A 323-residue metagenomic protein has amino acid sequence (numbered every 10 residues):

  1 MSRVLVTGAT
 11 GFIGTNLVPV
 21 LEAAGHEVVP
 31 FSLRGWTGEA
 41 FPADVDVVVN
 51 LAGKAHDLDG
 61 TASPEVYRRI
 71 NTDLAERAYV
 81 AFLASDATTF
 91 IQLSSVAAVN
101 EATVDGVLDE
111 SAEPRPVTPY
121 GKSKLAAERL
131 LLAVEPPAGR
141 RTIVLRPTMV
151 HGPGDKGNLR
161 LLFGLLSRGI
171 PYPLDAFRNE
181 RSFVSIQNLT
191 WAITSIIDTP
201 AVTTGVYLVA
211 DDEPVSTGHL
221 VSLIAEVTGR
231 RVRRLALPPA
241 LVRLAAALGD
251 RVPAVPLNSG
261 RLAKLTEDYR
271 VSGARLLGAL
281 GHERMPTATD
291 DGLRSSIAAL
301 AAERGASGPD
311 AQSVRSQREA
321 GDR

Functional and structural regions predicted by a protein language model:
V4-E22: N-terminal Rossmann NAD(P)H-binding glycine-rich loop of SDR-like oxidoreductase domains
W36-A81, V96-V99: NAD(P)H-binding glycine-rich loop region in Rossmannoid oxidoreductase-like domains and their noncatalytic homologs
R68-A75, F82, I91, S123-K124 (+1 more regions): Short alpha-helix in the Rossmann-fold core of NAD(P)-dependent oxidoreductases
R69, D73-L74, V104-H151, D155 (+2 more regions): Catalytic helix-loop patch of NAD(P)-dependent Rossmann-fold dehydrogenases
E76-P119: Conserved Rossmann-fold NAD(P)-dependent oxidoreductase catalytic core, especially the SDR/UDP-sugar
D155-L161, D175-D198, T204-L208: Substrate-positioning beta->alpha
I186, S222, A245-E283: Conserved C-terminal active-site "lid" loop/helix of NAD(P)H-dependent oxidoreductases that clamps the redox cofactor
T199-L257, L293-R323: Mid/C-terminal beta-alpha module of Rossmann-like enzyme folds, strongest in SDR-family dehydrogenases/epimerases
